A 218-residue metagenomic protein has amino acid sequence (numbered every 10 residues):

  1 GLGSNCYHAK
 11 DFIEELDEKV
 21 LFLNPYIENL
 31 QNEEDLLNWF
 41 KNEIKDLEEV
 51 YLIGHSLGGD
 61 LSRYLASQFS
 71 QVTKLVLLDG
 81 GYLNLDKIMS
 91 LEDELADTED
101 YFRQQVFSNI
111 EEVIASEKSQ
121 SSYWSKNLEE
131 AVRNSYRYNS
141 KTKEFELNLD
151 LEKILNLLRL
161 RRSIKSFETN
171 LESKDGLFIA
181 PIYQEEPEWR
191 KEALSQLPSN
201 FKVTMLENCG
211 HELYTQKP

Functional and structural regions predicted by a protein language model:
G1-L30: Conserved HGGG/HGGXW glycine-rich cap/lid loop of the alpha/beta-hydrolase fold
E34-V50: Conserved acidic catalytic loop of the alpha/beta-hydrolase fold
L52-G54, L78: Short beta-strand immediately N-terminal to the catalytic nucleophile in serine-hydrolase-like folds
G54-G58, S62: Gly/Ala-rich beta-loop-alpha elbow adjacent to hydrolase catalytic centers
L75-I110: Flexible "cap/lid" loop of the alpha/beta hydrolase fold
Q105-R161: Conserved alpha/beta-hydrolase catalytic His-Asp/Glu region
N139-L197, M205: Conserved serine/cysteine hydrolase catalytic core
L206-P218: Catalytic histidine-centered segment of alpha/beta-hydrolase-like enzymes
